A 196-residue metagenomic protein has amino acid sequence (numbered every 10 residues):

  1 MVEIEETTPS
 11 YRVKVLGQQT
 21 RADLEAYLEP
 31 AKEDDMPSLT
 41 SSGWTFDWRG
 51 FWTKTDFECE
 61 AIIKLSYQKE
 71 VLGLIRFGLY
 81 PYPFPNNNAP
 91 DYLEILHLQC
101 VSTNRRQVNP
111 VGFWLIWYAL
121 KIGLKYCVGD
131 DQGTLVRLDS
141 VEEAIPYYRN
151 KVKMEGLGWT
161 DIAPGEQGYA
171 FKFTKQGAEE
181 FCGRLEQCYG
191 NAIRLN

Functional and structural regions predicted by a protein language model:
M1-Q107, Y118-L135, E143-I145, R149-N196: Non-catalytic substrate-recognition and accessory regions of acyl/acetyltransferase enzymes
L115: Catalytic-loop motifs flanking and including active-site residues across diverse enzymes
D139: Acidic/histidine-rich, metal-coordinating catalytic segments
